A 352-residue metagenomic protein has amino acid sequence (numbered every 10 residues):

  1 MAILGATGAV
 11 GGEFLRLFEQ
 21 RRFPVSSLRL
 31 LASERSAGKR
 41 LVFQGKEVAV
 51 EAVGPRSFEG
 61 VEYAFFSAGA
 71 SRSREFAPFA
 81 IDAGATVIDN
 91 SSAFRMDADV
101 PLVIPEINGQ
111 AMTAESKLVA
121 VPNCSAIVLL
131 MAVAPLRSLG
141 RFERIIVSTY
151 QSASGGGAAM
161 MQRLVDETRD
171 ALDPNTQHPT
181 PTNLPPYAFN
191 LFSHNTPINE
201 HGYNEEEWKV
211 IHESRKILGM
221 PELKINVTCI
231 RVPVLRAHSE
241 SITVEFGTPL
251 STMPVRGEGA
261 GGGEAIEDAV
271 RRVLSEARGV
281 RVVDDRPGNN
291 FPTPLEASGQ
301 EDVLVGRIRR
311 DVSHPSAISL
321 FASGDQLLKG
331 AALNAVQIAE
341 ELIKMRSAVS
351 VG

Functional and structural regions predicted by a protein language model:
M1-Y187, L223-K224, G261-G263, R272 (+6 more regions): N-terminal Rossmann-like NAD(P) cofactor-binding subdomain of oxidoreductases, focused on the glycine-rich
L15, I211-R215, R271-S275: Generic solvent-exposed, charged/amphipathic alpha-helical segments that serve as macromolecular interface scaffolds
E34-S36, C124-S125, T149-G156, L191-I198 (+2 more regions): Glycine-rich beta-alpha junction loops
V119-V128, G202-I211, L327-N334: A glycine-rich, Thr/Ser-enriched phosphate-binding loop motif common to dinucleotide/cofactor-binding enzymes
V147, S214, I242-V244: Generic structural signal for nonpolar/small residues that stabilize regular secondary structure
L184, A188-L235: Oxyanion-binding "anion nests"
I225-T252, A260-G352: C-terminal active-site/capping subdomain that shapes the small-molecule cofactor and substrate pocket of enzyme
